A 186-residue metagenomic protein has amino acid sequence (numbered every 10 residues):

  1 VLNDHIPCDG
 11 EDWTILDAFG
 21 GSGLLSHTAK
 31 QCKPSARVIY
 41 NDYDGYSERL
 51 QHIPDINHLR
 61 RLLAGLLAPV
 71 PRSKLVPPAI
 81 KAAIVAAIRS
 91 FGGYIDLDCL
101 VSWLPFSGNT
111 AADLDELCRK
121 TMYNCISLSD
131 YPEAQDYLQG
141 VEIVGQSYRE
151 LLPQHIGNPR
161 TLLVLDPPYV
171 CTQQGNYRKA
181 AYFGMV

Functional and structural regions predicted by a protein language model:
V1-E11: Conserved alpha-helix/loop element of class I SAM-dependent methyltransferases that forms part of the SAM/SAH-binding
L2, I15-A29, Y40-D44, L100-S107 (+1 more regions): Conserved proline-anchored active-site loop of SAM-dependent methyltransferases that bridges a beta-strand
C8-D9, C32, Q154-N158: Alpha-helix C-cap/termination motif
E11-I15, A36-R37, L138-V141: Short active-site oxyanion
L25, E48-L50, M185-V186: Accessory substrate-recognition/RNA-binding modules or partner subunits associated with SAM-dependent
C32-S35, D55-H58, Q174-G175, K179-G184: Glycine-rich, phosphate-binding/catalytic loops in enzymes
A36-L138: Class I S-adenosyl-L-methionine-dependent methyltransferase module
G140-F183: Active-site segment flanking the S-adenosylmethionine/decSAM binding pocket in AdoMet-dependent transferases
